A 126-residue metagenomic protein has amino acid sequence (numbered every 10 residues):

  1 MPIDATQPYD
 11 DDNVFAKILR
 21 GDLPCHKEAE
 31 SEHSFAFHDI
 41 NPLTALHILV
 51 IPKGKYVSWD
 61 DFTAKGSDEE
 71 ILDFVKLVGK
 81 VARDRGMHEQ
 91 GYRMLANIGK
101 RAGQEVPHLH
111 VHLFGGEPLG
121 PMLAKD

Functional and structural regions predicted by a protein language model:
M1-D126: HIT superfamily nucleotide-processing domains
